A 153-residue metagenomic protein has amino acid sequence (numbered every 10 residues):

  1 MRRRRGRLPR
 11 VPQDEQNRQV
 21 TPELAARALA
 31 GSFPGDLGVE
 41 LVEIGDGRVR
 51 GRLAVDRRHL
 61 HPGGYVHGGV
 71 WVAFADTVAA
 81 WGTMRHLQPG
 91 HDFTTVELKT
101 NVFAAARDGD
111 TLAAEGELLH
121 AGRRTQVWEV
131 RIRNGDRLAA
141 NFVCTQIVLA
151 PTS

Functional and structural regions predicted by a protein language model:
R2-S153: Terminal targeting signals and extreme-terminal segments of soluble enzymes
